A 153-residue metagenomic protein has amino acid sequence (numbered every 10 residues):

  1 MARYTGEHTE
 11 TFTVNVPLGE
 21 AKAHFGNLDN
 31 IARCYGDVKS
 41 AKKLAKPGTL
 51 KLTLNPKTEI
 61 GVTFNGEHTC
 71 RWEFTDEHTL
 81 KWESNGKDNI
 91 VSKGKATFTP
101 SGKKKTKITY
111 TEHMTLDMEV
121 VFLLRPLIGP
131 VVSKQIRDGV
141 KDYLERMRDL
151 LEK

Functional and structural regions predicted by a protein language model:
M1-T49: Hydrophobic ligand-binding cavity/cleft-lining segments
T5-T13, T49, E67, T79 (+2 more regions): Intrinsic-disorder/low-complexity, polar/charged segments enriched in Ser/Thr/Lys/Arg/Asp/Glu/Gln
E10, V38, G66-E73, S84 (+2 more regions): Hydrophobic/aromatic beta-strand elements that line small-molecule binding cavities or substrate pockets in beta-rich
P17-A23, Q135-G139, Y143: Short amphipathic alpha-helical segments
L18, K43-G48, E73-T79, T97-T109: A short, structured loop/turn motif at beta-sheet edges
A23-R33, G129, E145, D149-E152: Short, intrinsically disordered, mixed-charge
K43-N89, D142-K153: Glycine-rich portal/gate segments that line the openings of hydrophobic small-molecule binding cavities
G86-D138: Beta-strand/loop substructures that line and gate deep hydrophobic ligand-binding cavities in soluble
